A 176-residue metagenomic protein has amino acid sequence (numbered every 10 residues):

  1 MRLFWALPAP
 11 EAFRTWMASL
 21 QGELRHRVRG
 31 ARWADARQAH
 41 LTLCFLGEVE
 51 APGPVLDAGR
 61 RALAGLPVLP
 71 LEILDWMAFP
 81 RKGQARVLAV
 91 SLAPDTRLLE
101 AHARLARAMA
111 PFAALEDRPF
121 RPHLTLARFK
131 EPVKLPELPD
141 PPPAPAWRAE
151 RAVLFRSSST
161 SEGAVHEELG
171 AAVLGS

Functional and structural regions predicted by a protein language model:
M1-S176: Histidine-dependent nucleotide/RNA phosphoesterase domain, centered on the 2H-phosphoesterase fold with its duplicated
